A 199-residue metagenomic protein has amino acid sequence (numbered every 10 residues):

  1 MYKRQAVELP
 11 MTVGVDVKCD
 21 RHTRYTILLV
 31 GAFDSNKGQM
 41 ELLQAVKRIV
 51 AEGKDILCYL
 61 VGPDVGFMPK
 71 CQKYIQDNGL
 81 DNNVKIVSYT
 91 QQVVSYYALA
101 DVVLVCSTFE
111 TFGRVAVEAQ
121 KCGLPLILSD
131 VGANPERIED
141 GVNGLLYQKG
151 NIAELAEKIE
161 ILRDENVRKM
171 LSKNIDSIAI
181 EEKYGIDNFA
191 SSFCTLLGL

Functional and structural regions predicted by a protein language model:
Y25, L29-R48, G66: A conserved mid-protein helix/loop that constitutes part of the nucleotide-sugar donor-binding site
V30, L57-K70: Glycosyltransferase donor-sugar binding loop
C71-S88: Nucleotide-activated donor-binding/catalytic signature segment of Leloir-type glycosyltransferases, i.e., the conserved
Y89, T108: Aromatic "clamp/platform" in nucleotide-sugar-dependent glycosyltransferases that forms part of the donor/acceptor
V117, D130-G141, L145-L146: Short acidic/histidine- and often glycine-rich active-site loop of Leloir-type glycosyltransferases that engages
P125-L128: Short hydrophobic beta-strand element within catalytic cores of glycosyltransferases and related nucleotide-activated
D140-G141, L145-I152, E160-N166: Conserved acidic donor-binding segment of nucleotide-sugar-dependent glycosyltransferases
V167-G198: A charged, aromatic-enriched C-terminal amphipathic alpha-helix characteristic of glycosyltransferases across folds
